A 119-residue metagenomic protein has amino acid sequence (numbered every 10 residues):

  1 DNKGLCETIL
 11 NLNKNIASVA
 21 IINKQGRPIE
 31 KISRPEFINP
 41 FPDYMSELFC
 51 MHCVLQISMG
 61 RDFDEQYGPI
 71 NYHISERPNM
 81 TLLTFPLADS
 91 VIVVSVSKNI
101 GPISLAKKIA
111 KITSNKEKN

Functional and structural regions predicted by a protein language model:
D1-N119: Non-catalytic interaction/Regulatory regions outside core domains
